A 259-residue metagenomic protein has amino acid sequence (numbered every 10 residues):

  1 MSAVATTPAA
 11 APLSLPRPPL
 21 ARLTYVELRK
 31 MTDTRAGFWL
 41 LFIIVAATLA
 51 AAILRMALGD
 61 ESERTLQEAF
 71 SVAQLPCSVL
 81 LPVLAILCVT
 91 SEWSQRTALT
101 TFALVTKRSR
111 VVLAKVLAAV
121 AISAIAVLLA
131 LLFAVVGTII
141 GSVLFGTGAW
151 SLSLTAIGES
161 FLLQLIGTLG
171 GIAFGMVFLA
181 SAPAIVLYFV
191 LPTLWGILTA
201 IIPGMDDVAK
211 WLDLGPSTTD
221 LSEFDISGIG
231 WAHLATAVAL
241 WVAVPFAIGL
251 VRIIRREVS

Functional and structural regions predicted by a protein language model:
A3-R17, R35-F38, I44-I86, V112-F178 (+5 more regions): Secretory targeting signals
T7-Y25, M205-V208, S259: Short, membrane-interfacial amphipathic segments enriched in basic
R22-K30, L99, A103: Short amphipathic alpha-helical coupling elements at transmembrane boundaries
E27, V105-K107, F174, A180 (+1 more regions): Generic structural signal for small/hydrophobic residues in well-ordered secondary structure, especially within
E27-W39: Short, contiguous, helix-prone interaction/anchoring segments in small proteins
G37-L40, A98-L99, V111, P183-I185: Alpha-helical transmembrane segments and their helix-entry boundary regions
R64-E68, A85-L104, S109: Transmembrane helix boundary and interhelical loop/hinge segments in multi-pass membrane proteins
S181-G215: Transmembrane helix segments
